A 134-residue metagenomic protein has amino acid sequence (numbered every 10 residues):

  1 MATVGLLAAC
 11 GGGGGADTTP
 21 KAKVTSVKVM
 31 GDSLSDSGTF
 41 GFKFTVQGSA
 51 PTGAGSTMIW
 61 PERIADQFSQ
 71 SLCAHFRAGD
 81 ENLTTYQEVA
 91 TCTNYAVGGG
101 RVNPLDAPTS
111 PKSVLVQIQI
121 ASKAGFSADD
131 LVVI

Functional and structural regions predicted by a protein language model:
M1-A8: Sec-dependent bacterial lipoprotein signal peptides
C10-I134: Conserved active-site regions of diverse hydrolases
